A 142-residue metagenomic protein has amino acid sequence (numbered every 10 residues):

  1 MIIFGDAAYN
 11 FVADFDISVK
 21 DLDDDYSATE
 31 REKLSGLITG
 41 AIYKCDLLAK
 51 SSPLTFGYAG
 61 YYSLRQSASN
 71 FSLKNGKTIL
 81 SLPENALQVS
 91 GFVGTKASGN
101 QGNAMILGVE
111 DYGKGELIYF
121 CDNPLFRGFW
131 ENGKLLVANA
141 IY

Functional and structural regions predicted by a protein language model:
M1-V12, D16, K114-E116, F120 (+1 more regions): Short alpha-beta junction capping motif
I2-G5, S18-D24, S63-Q66: Acidic/polar loop patches that form or flank catalytic/metal-binding clefts of enzymes that bind anionic ligands
D14-D21, G60, F126, Y142: Short, well-ordered loop/turn and helix-capping segments at boundaries between secondary-structure elements and domains
D14-G40: Acidic, Ser/Thr-rich peripheral helices and adjacent loops at domain boundaries
E32-G36, G40-E131: Catalytic beta-strand/loop cores that center a nucleophilic Ser/Cys/Thr and support acyl-enzyme chemistry
G133-Y142: Short amphipathic C-terminal alpha-helix that caps PH/PH-like domains
